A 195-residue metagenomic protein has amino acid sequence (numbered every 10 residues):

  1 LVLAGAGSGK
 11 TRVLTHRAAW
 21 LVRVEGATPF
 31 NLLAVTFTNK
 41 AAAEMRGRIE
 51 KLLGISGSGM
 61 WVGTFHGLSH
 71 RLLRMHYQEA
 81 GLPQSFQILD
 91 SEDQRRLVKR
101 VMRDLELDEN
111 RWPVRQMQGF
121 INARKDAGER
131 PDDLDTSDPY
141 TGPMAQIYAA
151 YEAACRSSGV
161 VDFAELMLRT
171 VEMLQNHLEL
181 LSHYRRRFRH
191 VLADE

Functional and structural regions predicted by a protein language model:
A4, E195: The Walker A (P-loop) glycine that initiates the GxxxxGKT/S ATP-binding motif of P-loop NTPases
G5-S8, A19-H190: A basic/glycine-biased coupling hinge at the interface between accessory DNA-binding modules
G9-K10, D194: Polar low-complexity intrinsically disordered regions
V13-L14: Hydrophobic positions on the alpha1 helix immediately C-terminal to the Walker A/P-loop
